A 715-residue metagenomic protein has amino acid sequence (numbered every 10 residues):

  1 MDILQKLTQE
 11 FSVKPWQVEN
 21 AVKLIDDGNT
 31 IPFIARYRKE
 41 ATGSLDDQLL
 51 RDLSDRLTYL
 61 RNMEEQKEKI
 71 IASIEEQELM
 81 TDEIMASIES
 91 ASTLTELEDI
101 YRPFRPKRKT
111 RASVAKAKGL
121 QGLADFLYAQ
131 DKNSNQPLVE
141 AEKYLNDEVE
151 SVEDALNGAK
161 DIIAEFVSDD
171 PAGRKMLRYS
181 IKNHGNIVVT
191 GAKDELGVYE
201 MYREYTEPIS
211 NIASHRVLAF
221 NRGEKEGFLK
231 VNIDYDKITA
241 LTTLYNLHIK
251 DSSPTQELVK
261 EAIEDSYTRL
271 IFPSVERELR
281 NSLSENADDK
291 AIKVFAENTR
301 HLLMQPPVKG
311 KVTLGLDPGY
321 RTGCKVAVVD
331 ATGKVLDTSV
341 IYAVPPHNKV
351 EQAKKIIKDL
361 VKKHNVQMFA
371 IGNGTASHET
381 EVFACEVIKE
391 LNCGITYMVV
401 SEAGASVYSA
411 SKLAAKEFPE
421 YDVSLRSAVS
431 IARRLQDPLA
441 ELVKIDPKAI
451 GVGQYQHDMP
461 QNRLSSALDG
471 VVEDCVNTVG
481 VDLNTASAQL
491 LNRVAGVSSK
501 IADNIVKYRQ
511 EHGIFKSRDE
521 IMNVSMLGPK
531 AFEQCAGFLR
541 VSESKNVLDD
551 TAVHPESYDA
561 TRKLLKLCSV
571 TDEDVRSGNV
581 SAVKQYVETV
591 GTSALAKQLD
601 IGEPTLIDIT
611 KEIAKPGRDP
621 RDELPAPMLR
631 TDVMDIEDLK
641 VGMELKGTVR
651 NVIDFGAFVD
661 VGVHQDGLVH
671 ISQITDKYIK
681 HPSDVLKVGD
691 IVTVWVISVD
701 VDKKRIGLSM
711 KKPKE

Functional and structural regions predicted by a protein language model:
M1-E19, D26: Generic start-of-chain signal for non-secretory N-termini
I3, D55, N62-L79, E89 (+6 more regions): Long, highly charged, low-complexity intrinsically disordered interaction regions that mediate electrostatic DNA/RNA
K23-D26, P103, V114-A117, A219-G223 (+14 more regions): Replace "in large, NTP-powered and nucleic-acid-processing enzymes" with "in large, NTP-powered factors and other
Y37-K39, D236, P318, A331-T332 (+10 more regions): Short, ordered loop/turn segments at secondary-structure junctions
L49-R51, Y59, M63-S73, Q77-G315 (+3 more regions): Duplex nucleic acid-engaging cores and interfaces of nucleic-acid transaction enzymes
S73, S87, E98-I100, G223-K237 (+4 more regions): Structured, non-catalytic alpha/beta "coupling" segments that mediate domain-domain communication and provide generic
Y179-N186, L316-Y320, T375-A376, V400-V407 (+5 more regions): A glycine-rich phosphate-binding loop feature that marks nucleotide/adenosyl-phosphate handling sites
S544-K545, D549-E715: Single-stranded RNA-binding regions, centering on S1/OB-family and related RNA-binding modules
